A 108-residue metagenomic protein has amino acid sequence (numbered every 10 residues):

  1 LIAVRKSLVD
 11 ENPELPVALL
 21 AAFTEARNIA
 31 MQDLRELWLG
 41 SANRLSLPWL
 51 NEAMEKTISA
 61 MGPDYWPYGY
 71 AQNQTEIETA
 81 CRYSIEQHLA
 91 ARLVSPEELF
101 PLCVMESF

Functional and structural regions predicted by a protein language model:
A3, L8-E86: Secondary-structure end/capping motifs
I85-F108: Conserved C-terminal helix/tail region of periplasmic/extracytoplasmic solute-binding proteins
